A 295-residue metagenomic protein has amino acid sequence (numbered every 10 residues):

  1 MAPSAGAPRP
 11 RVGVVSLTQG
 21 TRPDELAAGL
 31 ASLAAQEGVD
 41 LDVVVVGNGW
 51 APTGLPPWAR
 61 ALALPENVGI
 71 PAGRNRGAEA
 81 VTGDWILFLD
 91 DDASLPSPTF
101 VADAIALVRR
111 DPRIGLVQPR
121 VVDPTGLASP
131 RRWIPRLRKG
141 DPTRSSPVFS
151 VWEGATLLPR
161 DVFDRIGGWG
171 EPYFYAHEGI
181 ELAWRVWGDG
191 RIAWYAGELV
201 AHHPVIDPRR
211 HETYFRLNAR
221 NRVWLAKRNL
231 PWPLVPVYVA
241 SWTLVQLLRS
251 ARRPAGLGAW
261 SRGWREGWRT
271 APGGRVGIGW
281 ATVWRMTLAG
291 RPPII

Functional and structural regions predicted by a protein language model:
M1-S32: N-proximal low-complexity "stem/linker" segments adjacent to membrane-targeting elements
L30-D40: Short, acidic, metal-binding catalytic loop of nucleotide-sugar glycosyltransferases
L64-V81: Glycine-rich, basic loop-to-helix element that forms the pyrophosphate-binding segment of sugar-nucleotide handling
I86: Short aromatic/hydrophobic "clamp" motif used to bind/position activated sugar donors
P98-P130: Conserved donor NDP-sugar-binding/catalytic core segment of glycosyltransferases
D123, G140-L158, I180, R210: A recurrent flexible, glycine/aromatic-enriched loop bordering the glycosyltransferase active site that acts as
S150-L158, V162-G167, P172-V200: A short, conserved alpha-helix in the catalytic core of glycosyltransferases
L217, P233-I295: Non-catalytic, C-terminal membrane-associated alpha-helical segments of glycosyltransferases
